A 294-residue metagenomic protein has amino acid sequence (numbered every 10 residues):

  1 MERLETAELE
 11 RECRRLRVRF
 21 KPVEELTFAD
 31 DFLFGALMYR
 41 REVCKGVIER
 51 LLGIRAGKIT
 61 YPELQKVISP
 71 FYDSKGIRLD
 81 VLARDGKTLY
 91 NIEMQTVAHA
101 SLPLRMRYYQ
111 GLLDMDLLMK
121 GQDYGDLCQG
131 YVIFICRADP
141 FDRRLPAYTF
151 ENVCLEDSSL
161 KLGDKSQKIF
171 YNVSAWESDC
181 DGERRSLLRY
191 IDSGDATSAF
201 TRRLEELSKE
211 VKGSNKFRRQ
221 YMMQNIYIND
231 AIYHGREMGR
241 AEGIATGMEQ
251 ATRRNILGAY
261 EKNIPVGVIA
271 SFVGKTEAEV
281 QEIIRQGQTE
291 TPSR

Functional and structural regions predicted by a protein language model:
M1-E24, F28, F32, G86 (+2 more regions): Short, charged alpha-helical interaction segments and adjacent helix-coil junctions
M1-Q167, E177-D179, R294: Accessory alpha/beta interaction modules
N172-V173: Interfacial alpha-helical end/capping and short helix-turn segments at domain and membrane boundaries
